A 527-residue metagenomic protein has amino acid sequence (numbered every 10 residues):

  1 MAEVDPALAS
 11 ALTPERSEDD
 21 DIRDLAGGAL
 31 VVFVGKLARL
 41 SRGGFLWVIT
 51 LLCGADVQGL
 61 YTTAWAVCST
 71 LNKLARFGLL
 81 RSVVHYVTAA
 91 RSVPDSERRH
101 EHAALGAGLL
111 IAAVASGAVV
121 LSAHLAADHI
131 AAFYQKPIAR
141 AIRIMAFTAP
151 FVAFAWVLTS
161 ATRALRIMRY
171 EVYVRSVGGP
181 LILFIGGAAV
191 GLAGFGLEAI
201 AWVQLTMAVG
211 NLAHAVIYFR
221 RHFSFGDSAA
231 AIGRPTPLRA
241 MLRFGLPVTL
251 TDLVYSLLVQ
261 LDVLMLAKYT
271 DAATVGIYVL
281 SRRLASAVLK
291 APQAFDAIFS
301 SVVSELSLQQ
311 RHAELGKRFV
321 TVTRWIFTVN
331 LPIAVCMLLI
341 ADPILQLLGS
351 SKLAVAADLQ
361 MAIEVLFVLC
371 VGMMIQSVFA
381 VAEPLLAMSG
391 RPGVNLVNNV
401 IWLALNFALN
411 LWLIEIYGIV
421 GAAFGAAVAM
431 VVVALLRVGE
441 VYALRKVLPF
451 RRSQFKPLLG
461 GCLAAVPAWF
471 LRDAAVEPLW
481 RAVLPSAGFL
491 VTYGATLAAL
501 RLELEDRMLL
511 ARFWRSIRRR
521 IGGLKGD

Functional and structural regions predicted by a protein language model:
A2-L25, L197-A201, A215-V259, I298 (+4 more regions): Interhelical loop/hinge segments that connect adjacent transmembrane helices in multipass membrane
A2-R16, W469-D527: Membrane-proximal transmembrane or re-entrant/amphipathic helices at the cytosolic face
E3-D5, D21-R81, I111, S116 (+4 more regions): Signature of the first transmembrane helix
R42-V57, A131, G191, S256-A287 (+2 more regions): Helix-terminus/linker motif at the lipid-water interface of multi-pass membrane proteins
L46, R76-V93, R163-A164, S224 (+3 more regions): Helix-loop junctions and terminal segments of transmembrane helices in multi-pass membrane transport/translocation
A127-M145, M337-M373: Interfacial segments at transmembrane-helix termini and the short loops linking adjacent helices
R143, R175-S224, F244, V400-N406 (+5 more regions): Hydrophobic alpha-helical transmembrane segments
F151-V177, F219, V365, C370-I401 (+2 more regions): Membrane-interface junctions at transmembrane-helix termini in multi-pass inner-membrane proteins
